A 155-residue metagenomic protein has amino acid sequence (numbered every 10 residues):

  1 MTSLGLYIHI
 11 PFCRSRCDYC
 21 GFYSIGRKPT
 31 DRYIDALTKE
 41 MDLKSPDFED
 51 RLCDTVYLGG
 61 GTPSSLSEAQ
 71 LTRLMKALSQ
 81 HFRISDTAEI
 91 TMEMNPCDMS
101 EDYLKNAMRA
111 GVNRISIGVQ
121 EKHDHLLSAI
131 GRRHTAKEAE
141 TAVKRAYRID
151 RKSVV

Functional and structural regions predicted by a protein language model:
M1-L6: Extreme N-terminal starter segment of soluble prokaryotic enzymes
Y7-H9, S116: Structured core elements
H9-F22: Local cysteine-cluster metal-coordination motifs and their immediate loop/turn environment, predominantly Fe-S cluster
S24-V155: Conserved non-cysteine loop/helix-boundary elements of the Radical SAM core domain that shape
